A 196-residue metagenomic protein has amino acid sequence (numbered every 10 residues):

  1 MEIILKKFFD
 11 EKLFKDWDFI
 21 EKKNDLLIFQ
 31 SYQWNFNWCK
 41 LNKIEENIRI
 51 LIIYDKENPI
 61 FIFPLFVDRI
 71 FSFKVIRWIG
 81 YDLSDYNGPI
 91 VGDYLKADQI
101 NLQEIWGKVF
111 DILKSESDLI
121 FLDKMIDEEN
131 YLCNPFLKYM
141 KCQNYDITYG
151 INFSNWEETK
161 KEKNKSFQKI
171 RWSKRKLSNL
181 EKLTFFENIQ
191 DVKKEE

Functional and structural regions predicted by a protein language model:
M1-E196: N-acyltransferase acceptor-side catalytic subdomain
